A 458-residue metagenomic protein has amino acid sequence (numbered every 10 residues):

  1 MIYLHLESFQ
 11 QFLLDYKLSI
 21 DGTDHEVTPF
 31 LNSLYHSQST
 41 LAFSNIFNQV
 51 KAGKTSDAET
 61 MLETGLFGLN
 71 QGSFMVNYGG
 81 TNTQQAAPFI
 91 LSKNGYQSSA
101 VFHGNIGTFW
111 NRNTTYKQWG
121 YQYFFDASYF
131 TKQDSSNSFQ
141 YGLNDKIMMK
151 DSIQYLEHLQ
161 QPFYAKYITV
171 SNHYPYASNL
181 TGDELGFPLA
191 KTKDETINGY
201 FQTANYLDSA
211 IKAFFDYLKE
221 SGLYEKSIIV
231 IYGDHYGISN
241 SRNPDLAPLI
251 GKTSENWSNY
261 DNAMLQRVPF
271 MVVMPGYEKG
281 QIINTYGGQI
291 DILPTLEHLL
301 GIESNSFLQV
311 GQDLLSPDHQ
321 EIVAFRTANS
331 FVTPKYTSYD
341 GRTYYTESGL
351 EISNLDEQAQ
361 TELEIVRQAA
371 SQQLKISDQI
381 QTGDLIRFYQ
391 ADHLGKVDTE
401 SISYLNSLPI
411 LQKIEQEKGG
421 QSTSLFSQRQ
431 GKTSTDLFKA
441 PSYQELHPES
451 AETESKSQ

Functional and structural regions predicted by a protein language model:
M1-Q458: Solvent-exposed soluble domains appended to multi-pass membrane proteins
